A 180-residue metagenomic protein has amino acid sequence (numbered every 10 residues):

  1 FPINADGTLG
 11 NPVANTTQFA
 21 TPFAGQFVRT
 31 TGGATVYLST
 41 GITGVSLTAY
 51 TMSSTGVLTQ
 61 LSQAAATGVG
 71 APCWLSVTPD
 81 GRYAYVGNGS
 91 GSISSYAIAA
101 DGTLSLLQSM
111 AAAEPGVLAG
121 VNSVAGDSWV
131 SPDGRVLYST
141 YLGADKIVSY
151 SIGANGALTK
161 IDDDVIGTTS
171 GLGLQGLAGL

Functional and structural regions predicted by a protein language model:
F1-A24: Aromatic- and glycine-enriched pocket-lining scaffold segments that form the walls of small-molecule binding clefts
P2-T8, A49-V57, S95-S105, S149-T159: Short loop/turn segments immediately following beta-strands, especially the blade-tip and inter-blade linker loops
I3, T30, T40-T43, M52 (+4 more regions): Short loop/turn segments immediately following the C-termini of beta-strands
G10-T17, T59-A66, L106-A119, K160-G167: A short beta-strand motif characteristic of beta-propeller blades
T17-Y37, A66-R82, E114-R135, G167-L180: Beta-rich, blade/repeat-based domains predominating in secreted/periplasmic proteins but also intracellular
F19, T40-I42, V69, T78 (+2 more regions): Short, structured coil/turn linkers that connect adjacent secondary-structure elements
V45-L47, S92-S94, D145-I147: Structural signal for beta-propeller blades
L142-L180: Blade-level signature of beta-propeller repeat domains, shared across WD40, Kelch, NHL, RCC1 and BNR/Asp-box propellers
